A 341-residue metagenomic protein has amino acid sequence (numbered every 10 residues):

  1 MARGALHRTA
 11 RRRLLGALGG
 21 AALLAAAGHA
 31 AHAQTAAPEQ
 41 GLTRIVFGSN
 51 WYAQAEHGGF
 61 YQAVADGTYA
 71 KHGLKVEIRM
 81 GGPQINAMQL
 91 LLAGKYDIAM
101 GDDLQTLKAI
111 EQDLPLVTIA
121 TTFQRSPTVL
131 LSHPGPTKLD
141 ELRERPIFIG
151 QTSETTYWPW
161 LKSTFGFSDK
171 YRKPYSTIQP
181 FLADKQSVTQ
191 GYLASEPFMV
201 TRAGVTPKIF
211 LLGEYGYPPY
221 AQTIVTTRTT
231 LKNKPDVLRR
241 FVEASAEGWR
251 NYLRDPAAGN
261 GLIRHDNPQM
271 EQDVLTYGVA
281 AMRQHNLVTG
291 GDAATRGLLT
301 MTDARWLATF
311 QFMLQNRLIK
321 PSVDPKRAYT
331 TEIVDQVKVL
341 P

Functional and structural regions predicted by a protein language model:
M1-A10, G16-A27: N-terminal secretory signal peptides
A10-R11, K138: Residues that mark the N-terminal boundary/hinge immediately upstream of a DNA-recognition element
H29-H32: Sec/Tat signal peptide C-region and signal peptidase I cleavage site
Q34-P174, P180-G191, F210: Short, glycine-/small- and polar/acidic-enriched structural segments that line small-molecule recognition paths
A63-D66, H72, L90, G94 (+9 more regions): Structured segments of extracytoplasmic/periplasmic soluble domains in secreted or envelope-associated proteins
L104, S176-E271: Pocket-lining segment of extracytoplasmic ligand-binding domains
K234-L318: Secondary-structure end/capping motifs
W306-P341: Conserved C-terminal helix/tail region of periplasmic/extracytoplasmic solute-binding proteins
